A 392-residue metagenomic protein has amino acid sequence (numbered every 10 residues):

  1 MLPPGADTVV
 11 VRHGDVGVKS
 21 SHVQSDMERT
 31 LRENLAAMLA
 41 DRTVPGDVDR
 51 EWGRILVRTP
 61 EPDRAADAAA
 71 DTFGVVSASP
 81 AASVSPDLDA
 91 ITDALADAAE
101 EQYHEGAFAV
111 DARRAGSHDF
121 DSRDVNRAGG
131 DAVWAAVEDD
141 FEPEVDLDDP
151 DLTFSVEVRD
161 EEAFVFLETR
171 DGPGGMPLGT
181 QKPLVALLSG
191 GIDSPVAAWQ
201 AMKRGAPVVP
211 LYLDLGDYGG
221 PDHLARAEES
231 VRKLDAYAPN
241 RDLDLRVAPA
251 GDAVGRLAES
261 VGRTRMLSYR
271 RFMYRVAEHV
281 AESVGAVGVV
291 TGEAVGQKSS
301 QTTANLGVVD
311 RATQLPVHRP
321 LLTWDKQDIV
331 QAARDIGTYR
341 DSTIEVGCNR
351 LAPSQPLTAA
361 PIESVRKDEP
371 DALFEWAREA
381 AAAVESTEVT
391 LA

Functional and structural regions predicted by a protein language model:
M1-V185, W199-G219, L224-R226, S230-R241: RNA-binding accessory domains that recognize and position tRNA/RNA substrates
V9-V10, N34, D140-E144, P150-A186 (+1 more regions): Nucleotide-activated chemistry modules centered on ATP-dependent adenylation/adenylyltransferase
E61, G191-I192: Short beta->alpha connector loops
